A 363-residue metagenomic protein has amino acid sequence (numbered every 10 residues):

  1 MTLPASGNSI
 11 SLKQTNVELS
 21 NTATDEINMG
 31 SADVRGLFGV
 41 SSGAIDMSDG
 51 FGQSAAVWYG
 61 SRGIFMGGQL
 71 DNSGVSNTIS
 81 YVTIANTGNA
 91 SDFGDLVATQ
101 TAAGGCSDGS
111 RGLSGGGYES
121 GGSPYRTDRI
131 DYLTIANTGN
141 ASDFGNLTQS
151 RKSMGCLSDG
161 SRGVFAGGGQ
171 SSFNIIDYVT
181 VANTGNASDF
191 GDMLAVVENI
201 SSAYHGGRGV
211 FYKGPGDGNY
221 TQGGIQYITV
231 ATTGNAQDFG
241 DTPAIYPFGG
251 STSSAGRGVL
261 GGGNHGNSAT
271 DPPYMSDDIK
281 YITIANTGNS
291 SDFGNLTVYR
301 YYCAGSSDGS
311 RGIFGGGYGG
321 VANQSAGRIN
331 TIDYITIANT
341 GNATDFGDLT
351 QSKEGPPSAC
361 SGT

Functional and structural regions predicted by a protein language model:
M1-T363: Polar, enzyme-active/binding microenvironments
